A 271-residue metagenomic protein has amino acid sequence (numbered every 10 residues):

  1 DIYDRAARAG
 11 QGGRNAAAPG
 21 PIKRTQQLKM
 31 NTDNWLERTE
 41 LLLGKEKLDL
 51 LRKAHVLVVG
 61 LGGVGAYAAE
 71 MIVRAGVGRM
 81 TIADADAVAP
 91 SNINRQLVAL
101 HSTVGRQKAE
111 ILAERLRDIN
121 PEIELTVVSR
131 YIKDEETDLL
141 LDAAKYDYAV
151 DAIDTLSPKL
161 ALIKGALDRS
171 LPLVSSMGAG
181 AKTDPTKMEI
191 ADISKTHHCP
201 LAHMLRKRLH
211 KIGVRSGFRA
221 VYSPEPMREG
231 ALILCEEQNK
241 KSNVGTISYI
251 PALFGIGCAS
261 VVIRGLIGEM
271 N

Functional and structural regions predicted by a protein language model:
R24, L28-V56: N-terminal charged helix/coil linker that caps or initiates catalytic domains
K29-N31, A144-D147, I153-P158, D168 (+4 more regions): Glycine-rich phosphate/adenylate-binding loop
V59-G60, A83: Conserved N-terminal Rossmann-fold NAD(P)-binding element of oxidoreductases
V64: Hydrophobic/small residue at the entry helix of a nucleotide-binding pocket
R74-R79: Conserved S-adenosyl-L-methionine
D84-I119: Glycine-rich phosphate-binding loop and adjoining beta1-alpha1-beta2 segment of Rossmann-like nucleotide-binding folds
S129-E136: Conserved SAM/SAH-binding loop
E136-K145: Short amphipathic alpha-helix with an adjacent loop that forms part of the alpha/beta core around
